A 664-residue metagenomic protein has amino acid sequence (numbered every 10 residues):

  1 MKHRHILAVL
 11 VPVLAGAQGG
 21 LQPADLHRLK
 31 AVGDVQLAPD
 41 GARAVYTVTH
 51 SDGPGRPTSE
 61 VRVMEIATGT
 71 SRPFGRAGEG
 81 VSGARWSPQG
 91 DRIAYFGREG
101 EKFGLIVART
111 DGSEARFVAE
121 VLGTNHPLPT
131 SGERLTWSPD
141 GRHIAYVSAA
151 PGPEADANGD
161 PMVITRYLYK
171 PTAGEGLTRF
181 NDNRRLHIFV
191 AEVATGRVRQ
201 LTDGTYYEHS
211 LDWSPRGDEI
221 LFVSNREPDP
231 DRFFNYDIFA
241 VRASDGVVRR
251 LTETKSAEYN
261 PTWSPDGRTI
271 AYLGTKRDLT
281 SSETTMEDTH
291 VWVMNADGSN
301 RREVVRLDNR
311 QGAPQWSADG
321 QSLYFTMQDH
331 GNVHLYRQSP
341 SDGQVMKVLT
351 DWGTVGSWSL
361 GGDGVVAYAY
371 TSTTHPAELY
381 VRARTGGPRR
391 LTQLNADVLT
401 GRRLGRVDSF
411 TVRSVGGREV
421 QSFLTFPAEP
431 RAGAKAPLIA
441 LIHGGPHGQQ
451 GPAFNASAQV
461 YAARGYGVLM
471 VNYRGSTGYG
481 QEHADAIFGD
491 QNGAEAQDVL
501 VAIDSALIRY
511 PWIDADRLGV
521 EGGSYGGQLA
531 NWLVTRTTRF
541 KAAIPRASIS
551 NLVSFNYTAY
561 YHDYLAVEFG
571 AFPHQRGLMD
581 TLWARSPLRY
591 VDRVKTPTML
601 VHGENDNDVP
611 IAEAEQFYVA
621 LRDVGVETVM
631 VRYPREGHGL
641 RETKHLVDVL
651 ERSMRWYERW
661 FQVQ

Functional and structural regions predicted by a protein language model:
Q18-K30, V198-Q200: A short helix->beta-strand "capping" segment at the edge of beta-propeller domains
K30-V45, R76-F96, K102, V121-V147 (+13 more regions): Conserved beta-propeller blade repeats
S51, M470-Q664: Active-site-proximal cap/loop segments of hydrolase catalytic domains
G55-E60, E101-I106, E154-D156, R185-H187 (+5 more regions): Structural motif
I66-G69, R109-S113, E192-G196, R242-G246 (+3 more regions): Short loop/turn segments that connect beta-strands within beta-propeller blades
Y146-A191, Y236, T275-K276, E283-H290 (+4 more regions): Predominantly five- to eight-bladed beta-propeller fold
E227-P228, L394-D516, E521-G523, F555-H562: Cap/lid segment of the alpha/beta-hydrolase catalytic domain
